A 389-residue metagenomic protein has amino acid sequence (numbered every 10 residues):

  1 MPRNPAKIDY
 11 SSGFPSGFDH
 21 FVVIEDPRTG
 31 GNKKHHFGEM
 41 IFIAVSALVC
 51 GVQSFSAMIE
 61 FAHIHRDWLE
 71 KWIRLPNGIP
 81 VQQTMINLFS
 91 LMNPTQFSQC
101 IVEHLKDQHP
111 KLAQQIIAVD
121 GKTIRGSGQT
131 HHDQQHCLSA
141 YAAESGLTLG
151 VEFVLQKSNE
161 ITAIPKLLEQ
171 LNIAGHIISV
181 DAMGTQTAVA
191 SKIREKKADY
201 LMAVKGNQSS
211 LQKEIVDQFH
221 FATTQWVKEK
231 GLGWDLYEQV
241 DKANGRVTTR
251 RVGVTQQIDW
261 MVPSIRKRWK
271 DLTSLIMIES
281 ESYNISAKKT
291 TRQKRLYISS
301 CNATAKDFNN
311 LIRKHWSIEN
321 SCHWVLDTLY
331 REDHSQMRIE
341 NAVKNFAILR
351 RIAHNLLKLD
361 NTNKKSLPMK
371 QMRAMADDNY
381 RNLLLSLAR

Functional and structural regions predicted by a protein language model:
M1-V119, S127, S139-V151, P165 (+2 more regions): Dynamic "connector" segments at or just before major functional cores
V22, E195, K289-Q293, A303-K306 (+1 more regions): Short acidic (Asp/Glu) and glycine-rich catalytic loops that position anionic groups and cofactors
E39-V45, T84, D307, L311 (+2 more regions): A general alpha-helix detector
I43, M58, V81, D120 (+7 more regions): Mobile genetic element proteins and their domesticated derivatives, centered on retroelements and DNA transposons
P94, E169, H220, T224 (+1 more regions): Generic secondary-structure signature for well-ordered alpha-helical cores
D107-A198, K205: Polybasic low-complexity intrinsically disordered regions
K205-R313: An anionic, glycine-rich sequence signature occurring as long contiguous blocks
L311-R389: Basic, amphipathic alpha-helical segments enriched in Lys/Arg and hydrophobic/aromatic residues
